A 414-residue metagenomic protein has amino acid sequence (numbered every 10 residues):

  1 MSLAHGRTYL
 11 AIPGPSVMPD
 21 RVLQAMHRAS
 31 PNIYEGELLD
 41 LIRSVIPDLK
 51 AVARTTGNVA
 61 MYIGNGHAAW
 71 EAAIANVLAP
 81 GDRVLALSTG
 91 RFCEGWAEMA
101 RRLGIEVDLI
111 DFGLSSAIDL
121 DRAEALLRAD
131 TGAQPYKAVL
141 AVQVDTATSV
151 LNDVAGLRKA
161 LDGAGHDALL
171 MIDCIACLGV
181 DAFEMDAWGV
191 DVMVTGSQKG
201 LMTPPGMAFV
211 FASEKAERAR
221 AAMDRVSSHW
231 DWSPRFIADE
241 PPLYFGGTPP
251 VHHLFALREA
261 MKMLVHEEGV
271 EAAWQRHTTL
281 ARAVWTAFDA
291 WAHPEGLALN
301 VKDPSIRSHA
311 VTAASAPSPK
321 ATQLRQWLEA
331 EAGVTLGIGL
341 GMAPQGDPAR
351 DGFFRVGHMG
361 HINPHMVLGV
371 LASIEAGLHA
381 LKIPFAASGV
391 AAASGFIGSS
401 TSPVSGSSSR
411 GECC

Functional and structural regions predicted by a protein language model:
M1-G36: N-terminal "arm"/small-domain region of PLP-dependent enzymes with the aminotransferase-like
S2, P348-C414: PLP-dependent enzyme catalytic core of the Aspartate aminotransferase-like
V17-M18, Q198-A287: Active-site C-terminal subdomain of aminotransferase-like
A25-A72, R91, G95-R101, S400: Conserved N-terminal alpha-helix of the aminotransferase class I/II PLP-enzyme fold
L78-E94: Conserved PLP-anchoring active-site segment centered on the Schiff-base-forming lysine
I118-L178, V192: Active-site phosphate-binding strand-loop segment of PLP-dependent enzymes
D186-Q198: Conserved active-site segment immediately N-terminal to the catalytic lysine that forms the internal aldimine
H293-G369: Conserved C-terminal alpha-helix-loop-beta "cap" of PLP-dependent enzymes that closes/shapes the active-site mouth
